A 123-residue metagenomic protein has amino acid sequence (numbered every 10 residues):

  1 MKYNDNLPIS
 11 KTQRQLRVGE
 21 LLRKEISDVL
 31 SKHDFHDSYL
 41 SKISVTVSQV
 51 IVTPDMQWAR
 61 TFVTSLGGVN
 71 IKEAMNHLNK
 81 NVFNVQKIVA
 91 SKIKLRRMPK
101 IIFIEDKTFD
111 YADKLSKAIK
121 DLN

Functional and structural regions predicted by a protein language model:
M1-W58, T64-N123: Charge-rich, low-complexity N-terminal segments
